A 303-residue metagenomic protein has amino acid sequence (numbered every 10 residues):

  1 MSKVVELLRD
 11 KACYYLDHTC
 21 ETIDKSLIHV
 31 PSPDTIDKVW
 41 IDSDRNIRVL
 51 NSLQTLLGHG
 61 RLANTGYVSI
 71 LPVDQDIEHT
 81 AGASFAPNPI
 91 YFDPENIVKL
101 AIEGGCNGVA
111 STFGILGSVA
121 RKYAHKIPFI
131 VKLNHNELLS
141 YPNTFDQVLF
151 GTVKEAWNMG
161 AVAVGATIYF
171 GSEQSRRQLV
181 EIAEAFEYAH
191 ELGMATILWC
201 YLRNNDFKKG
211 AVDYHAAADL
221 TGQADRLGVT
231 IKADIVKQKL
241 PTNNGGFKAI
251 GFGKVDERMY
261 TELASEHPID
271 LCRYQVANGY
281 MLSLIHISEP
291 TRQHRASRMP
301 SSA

Functional and structural regions predicted by a protein language model:
M1-P128, K132: N-terminal capping/small domains of soluble enzymes
V4-T19, F186-W199, S288, R292: Amphipathic, soluble alpha/beta structural segments
C20-D24, D37-I41, T55, S140 (+4 more regions): Generic preference for well-ordered secondary structure
D37, K154, R295-A296: Intrinsically disordered regions, especially transient/low-confidence alpha-helical propensity segments and coil-helix
L53-G58, L271-Q275, R292: Short glycine-rich, acidic/polar surface loops and turns
L71-P72, N205, H294: Generic secondary-structure boundary signal with a strong preference for alpha-helix termini
I77, A83-G108, I115-A124, P128 (+2 more regions): Alpha/beta enzyme core
I285-A303: Single conserved hydrophobic/aromatic residue that forms the stacking wall/gate of nucleotide- or nucleobase-binding
